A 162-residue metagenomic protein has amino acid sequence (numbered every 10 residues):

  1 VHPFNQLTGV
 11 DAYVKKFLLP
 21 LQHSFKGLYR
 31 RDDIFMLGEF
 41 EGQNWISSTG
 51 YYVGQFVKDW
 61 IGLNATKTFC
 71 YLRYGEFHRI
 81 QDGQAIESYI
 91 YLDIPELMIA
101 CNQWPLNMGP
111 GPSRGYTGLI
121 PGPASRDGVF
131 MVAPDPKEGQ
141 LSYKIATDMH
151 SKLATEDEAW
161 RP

Functional and structural regions predicted by a protein language model:
V1-P162: C-terminal and inter-domain tail/linker signature
